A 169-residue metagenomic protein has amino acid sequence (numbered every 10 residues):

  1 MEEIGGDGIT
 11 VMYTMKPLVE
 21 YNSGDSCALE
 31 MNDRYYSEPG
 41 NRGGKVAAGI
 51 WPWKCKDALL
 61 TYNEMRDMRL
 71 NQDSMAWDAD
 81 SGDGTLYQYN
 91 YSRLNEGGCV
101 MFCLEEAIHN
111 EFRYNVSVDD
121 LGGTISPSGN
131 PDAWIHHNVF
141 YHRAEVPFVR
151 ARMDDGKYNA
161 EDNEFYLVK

Functional and structural regions predicted by a protein language model:
M1-D7, Y13-G40, K45-R69, A76 (+4 more regions): Right-handed parallel beta-helix
V100-C103: Extracellular glycoside hydrolase catalytic/binding regions
D154: Aromatic- and carboxylate-enriched substrate-binding clefts and catalytic-loop regions of carbohydrate-active enzymes
